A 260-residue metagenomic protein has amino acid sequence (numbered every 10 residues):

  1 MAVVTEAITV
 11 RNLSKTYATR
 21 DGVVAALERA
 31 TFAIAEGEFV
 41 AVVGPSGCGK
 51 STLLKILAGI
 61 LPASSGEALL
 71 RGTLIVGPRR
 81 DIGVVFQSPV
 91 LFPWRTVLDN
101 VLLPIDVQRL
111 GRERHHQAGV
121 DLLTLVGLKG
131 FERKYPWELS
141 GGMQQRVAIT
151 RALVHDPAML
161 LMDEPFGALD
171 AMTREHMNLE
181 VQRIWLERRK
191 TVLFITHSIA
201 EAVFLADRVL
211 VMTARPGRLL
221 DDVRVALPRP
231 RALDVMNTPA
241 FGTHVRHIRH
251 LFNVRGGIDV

Functional and structural regions predicted by a protein language model:
M1-T5, V260: Short, low-complexity, intrinsically disordered N-terminal peptides in bacterial proteins
V4-A200, L205: ABC family nucleotide-binding domain
Y17, S64, P157, T213 (+2 more regions): A general structural signal marking secondary-structure boundaries and capping sites
L70, V211-M212: Short hydrophobic beta-strand elements within the C-terminal catalytic ATPase subdomain
A168-A171, V245-V260: Extended, non-globular alpha-helical segments
L205-V211: Conserved catalytic segment of ABC-fold P-loop ATPases
M212-H244: Conserved beta-strand-loop-alpha-helix hinge in the C-terminal portion of ABC ATPase nucleotide-binding domains
